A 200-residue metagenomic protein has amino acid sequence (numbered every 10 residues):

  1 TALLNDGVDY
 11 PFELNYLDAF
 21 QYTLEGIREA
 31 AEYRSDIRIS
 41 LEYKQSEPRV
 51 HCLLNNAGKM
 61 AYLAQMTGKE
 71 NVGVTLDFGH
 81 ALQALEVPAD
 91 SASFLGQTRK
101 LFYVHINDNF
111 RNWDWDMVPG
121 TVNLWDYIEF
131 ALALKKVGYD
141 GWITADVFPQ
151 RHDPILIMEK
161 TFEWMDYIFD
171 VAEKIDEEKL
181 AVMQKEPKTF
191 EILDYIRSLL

Functional and structural regions predicted by a protein language model:
T1-D18: Structural motif corresponding to the early beta-alpha repeats
T1-L4, R38-E42, W142-A145: Short beta-strand segments at enzyme active-site cores
N5-D9, S46, D108-W115: Conserved radical SAM core fold
D9-L14, R49-C52, V118-T121: Short, flexible/disordered intra-domain loops and linkers
Y16, F20-T23, M158: Generic structural signal for well-ordered, non-membrane alpha-helical segments in soluble metabolic enzymes
Y22, R34-R49: Hydrophobic, aromatic-enriched interface-forming segments
E25-E29, S35-D36, L54-L76, A81-L200: Histidine-acidic metal/acid-base catalytic patches
